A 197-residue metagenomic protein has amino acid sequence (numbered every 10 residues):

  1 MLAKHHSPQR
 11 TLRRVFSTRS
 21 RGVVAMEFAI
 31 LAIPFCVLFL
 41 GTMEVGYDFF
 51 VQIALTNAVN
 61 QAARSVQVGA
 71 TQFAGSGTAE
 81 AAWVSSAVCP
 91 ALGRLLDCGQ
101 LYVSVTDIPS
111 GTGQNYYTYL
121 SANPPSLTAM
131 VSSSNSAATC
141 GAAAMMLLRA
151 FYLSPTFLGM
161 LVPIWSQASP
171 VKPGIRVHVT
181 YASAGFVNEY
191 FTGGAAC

Functional and structural regions predicted by a protein language model:
M1-A91: Alpha-helical assembly-interface signal, strongest on the long, hydrophobic N-terminal helix that forms
L2-H6, Q61-C197: Short, conserved structural patches
